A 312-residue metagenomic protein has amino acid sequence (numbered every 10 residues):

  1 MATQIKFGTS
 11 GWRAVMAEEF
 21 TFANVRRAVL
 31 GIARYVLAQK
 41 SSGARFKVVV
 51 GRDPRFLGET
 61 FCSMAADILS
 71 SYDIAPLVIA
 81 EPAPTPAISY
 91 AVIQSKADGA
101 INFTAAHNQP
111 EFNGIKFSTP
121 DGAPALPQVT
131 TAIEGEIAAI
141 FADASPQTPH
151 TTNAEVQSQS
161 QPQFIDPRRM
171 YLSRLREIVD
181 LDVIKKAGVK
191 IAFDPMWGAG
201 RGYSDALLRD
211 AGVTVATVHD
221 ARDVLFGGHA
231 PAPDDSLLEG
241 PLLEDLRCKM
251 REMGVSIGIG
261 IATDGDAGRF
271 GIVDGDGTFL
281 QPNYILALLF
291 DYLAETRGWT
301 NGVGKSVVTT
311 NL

Functional and structural regions predicted by a protein language model:
M1-A2, N113-V255: Gly/Ser/Thr-enriched, mixed-charge loops and adjacent short helices that form phosphate/oxyanion-binding elements
M1-D67, S71-Y72, S160-I191, A199: An N-terminal, well-structured beta->alpha segment
G31-K40, C248-E252, D291-E295: A short, N-terminal amphipathic alpha-helix
K47-V49, D53-F112, A206-V273: N-terminal small/polar loop signature for handling phosphorylated ligands or for N-terminal nucleophile
V50-P54, T119, F193-P195, D274 (+1 more regions): Short glycine-centered, acidic/aromatic-flanked micro-motifs in structured strand/loop junctions that mark active-site
A80, A132-L172, G275-L312: Proline/glycine-rich low-complexity loops and linkers
E111-D121, I272-L280: A short, glycine/acidic-enriched catalytic loop
P195, H219, T263-G265, D274 (+2 more regions): Active-site proximal loops enriched in glycine and acidic residues that flank catalytic Cys/His/Asp and coordinate
